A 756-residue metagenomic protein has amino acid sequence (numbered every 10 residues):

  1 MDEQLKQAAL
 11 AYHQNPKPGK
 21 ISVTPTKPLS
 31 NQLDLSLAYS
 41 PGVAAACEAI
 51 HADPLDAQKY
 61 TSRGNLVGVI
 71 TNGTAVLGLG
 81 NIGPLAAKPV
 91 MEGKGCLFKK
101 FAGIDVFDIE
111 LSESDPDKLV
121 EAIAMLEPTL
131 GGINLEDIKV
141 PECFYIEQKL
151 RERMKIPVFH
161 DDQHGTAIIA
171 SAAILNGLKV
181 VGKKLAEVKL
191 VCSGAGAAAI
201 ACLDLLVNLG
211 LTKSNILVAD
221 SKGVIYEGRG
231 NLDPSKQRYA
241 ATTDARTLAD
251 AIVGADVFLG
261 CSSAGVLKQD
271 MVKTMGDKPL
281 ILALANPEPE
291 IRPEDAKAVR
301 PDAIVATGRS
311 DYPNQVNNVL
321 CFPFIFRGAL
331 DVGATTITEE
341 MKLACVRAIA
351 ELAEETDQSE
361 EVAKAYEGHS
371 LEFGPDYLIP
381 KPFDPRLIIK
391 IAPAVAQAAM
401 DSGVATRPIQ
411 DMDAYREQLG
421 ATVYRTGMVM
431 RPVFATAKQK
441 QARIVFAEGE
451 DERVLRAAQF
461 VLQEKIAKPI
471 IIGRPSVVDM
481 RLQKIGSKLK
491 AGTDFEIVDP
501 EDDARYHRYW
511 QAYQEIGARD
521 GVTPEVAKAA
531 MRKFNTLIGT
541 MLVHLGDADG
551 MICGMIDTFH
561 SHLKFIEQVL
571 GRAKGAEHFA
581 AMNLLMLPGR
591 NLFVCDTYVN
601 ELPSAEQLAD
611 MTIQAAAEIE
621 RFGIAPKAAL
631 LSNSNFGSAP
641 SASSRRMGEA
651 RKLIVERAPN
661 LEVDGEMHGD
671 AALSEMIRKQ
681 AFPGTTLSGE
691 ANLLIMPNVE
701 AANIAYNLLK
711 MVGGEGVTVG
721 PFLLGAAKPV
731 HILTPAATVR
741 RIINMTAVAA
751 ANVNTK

Functional and structural regions predicted by a protein language model:
M1-V158, L352, Q397-A398, R431-L455 (+5 more regions): N-terminal ligand-binding/catalytic initiation module
H13-V43, K149, K390-V423, H560-L563 (+2 more regions): Helix-enriched interaction subdomains in cytosolic or periplasmic regions, typified by TIR/SEFIR signaling/NADase cores
L66-G78, G83, A167-A170, V181-V207: Glycine-rich adenosine-cofactor-binding loop
L85, D137-K184, T406-I409, Y415-K756: Anion-binding alpha/beta catalytic cores of soluble intermediary-metabolism enzymes, centered on
E127, L185, A251-I252, V272-M275 (+2 more regions): A short, aliphatic-rich alpha-helical micro-motif
D161-D162, V181-K183, A283-A392, A399-S402 (+3 more regions): Adenosine-phosphate binding glycine-rich loop
S193, L209-K236: NAD(P)-binding Rossmann-fold cofactor-contacting core
Q237-I304, R309-D311: Rossmann-like adenosine-cofactor binding region
